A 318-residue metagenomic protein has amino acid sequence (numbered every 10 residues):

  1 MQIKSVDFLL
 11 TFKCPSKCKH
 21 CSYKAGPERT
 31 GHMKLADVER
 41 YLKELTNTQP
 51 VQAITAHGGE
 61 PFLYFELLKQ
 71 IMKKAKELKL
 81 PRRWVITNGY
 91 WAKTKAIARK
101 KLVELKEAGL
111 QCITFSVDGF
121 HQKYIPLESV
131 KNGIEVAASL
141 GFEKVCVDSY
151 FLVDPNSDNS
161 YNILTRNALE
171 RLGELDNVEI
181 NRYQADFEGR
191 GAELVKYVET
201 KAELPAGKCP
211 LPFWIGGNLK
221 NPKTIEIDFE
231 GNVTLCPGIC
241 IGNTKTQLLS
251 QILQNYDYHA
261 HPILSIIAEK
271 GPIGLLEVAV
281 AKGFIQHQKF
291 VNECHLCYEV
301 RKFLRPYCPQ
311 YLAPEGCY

Functional and structural regions predicted by a protein language model:
M1-A36, T48: Canonical Radical SAM [4Fe-4S] cluster-binding loop centered on the CxxxCxxC motif and its immediate flanking residues
C14, C18-C21, G231, C236 (+1 more regions): Short cysteine clusters
P15, P61, F120, L152-D154 (+4 more regions): Short, solvent-exposed loop/turn segments at secondary-structure junctions
K17-Y23, E60-L63, N88: Active-site-proximal cofactor/substrate-binding loop regions of enzyme domains
E28-T30, N218, I241-T246: A short local loop/turn or secondary-structure capping micro-motif enriched for an aromatic residue
L35-A56, Y64-R171, L175: Radical SAM/AdoMet-radical enzyme domain recognition
K144-C236, G274-E293: A C-terminal junction/extension of Radical SAM enzymes
G238-Y318: Flexible mid-to-C-terminal extensions adjoining Fe-S/redox cofactors in radical SAM and related proteins
